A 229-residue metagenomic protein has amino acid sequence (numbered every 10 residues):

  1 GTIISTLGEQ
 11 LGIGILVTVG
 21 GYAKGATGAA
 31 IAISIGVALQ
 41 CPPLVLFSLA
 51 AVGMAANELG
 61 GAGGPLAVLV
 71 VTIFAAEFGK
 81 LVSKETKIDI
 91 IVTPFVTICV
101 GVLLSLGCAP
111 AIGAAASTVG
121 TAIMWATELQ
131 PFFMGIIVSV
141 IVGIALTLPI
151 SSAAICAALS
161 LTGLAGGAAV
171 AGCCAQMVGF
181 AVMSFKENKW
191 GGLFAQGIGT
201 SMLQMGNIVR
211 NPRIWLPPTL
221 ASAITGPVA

Functional and structural regions predicted by a protein language model:
G1-A229: Pore-lining transmembrane helices
